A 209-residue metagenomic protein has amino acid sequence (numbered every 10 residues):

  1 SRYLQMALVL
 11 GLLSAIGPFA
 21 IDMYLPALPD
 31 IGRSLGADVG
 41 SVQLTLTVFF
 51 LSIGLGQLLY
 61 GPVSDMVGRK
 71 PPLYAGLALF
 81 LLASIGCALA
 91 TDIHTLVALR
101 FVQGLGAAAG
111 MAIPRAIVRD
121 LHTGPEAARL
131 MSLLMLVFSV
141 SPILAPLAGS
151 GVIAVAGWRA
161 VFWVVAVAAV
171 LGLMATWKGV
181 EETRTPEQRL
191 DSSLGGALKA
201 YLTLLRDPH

Functional and structural regions predicted by a protein language model:
S14, L46, F50, M131-S139: Small-residue-rich transmembrane alpha-helices and their cytosolic helix-loop interfaces in multi-pass secondary
D22, F50-L58, P142-I143: Residue-level signature of mid-helix packing/kink "hotspots" within the transmembrane helices of 12-pass Major
A27-L55: Extracellular/periplasmic helix-loop-helix junction of adjacent transmembrane segments in MFS-like secondary
L55-H94: Conserved MFS/SLC helix-loop-helix module at the cytosolic interface between two early adjacent transmembrane helices
L77, L81-S84, L99-R100, A166-L173: A generic transmembrane-helix signature of 12-TM secondary carrier transporters
T91, T95, L133-K178: Helix-loop-helix hairpin linking two adjacent transmembrane segments in secondary transporters
L99-F138: Cytoplasmic helix-loop-helix junction between adjacent transmembrane helices in 12-TM secondary transporters
T185-H209: Juxtamembrane intracellular "pre-TM" segments in multi-pass secondary transporters
